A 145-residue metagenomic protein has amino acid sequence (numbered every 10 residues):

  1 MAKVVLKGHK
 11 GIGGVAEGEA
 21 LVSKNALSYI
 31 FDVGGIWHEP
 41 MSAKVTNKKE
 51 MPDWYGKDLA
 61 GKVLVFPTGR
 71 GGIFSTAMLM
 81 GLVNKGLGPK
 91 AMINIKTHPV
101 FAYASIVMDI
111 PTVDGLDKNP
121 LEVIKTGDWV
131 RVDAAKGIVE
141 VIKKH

Functional and structural regions predicted by a protein language model:
K3-A16, L21-E140: Feature captures the catalytic cores and cofactor-binding loops of soluble hydro-lyases/lyases that act on carboxylate
V141-H145: Secondary-structure transition/turn motif
